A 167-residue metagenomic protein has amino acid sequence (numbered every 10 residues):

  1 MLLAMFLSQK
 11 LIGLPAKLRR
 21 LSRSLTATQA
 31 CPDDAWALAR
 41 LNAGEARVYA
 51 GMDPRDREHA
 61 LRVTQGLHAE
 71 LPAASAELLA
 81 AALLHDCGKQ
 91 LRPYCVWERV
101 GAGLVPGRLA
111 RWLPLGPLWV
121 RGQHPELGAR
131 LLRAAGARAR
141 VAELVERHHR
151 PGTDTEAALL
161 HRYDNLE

Functional and structural regions predicted by a protein language model:
M1-V48, P151, E167: Non-catalytic interface/linker regions that flank or bridge core catalytic/transmembrane domains
L38-L41, E45-E167: Divalent metal-dependent catalytic cores for phosphoryl transfer on phosphate-bearing substrates
